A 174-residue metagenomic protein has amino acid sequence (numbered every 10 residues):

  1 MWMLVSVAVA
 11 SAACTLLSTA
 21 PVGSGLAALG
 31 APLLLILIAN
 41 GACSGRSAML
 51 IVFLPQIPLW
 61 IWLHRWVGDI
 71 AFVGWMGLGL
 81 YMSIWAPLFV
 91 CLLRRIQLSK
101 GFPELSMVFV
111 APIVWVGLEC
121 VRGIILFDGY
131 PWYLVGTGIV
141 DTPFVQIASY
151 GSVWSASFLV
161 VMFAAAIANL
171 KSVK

Functional and structural regions predicted by a protein language model:
M1-K174: Membrane-embedded alpha-helical bundles of multi-pass enzymes that act on lipidic or dolichyl-linked glycan substrates
